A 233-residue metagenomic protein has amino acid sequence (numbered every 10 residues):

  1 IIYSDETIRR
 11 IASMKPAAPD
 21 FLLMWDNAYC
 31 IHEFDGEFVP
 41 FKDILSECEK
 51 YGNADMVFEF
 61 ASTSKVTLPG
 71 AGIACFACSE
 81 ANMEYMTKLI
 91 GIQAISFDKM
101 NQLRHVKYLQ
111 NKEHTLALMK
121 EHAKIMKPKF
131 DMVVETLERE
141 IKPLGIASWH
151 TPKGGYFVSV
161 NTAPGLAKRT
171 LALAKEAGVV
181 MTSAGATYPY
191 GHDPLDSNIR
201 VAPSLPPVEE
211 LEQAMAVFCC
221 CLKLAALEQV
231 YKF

Functional and structural regions predicted by a protein language model:
I1-K42: Active-site phosphate-binding strand-loop segment of PLP-dependent enzymes
D20-L22, M56-F58, V180: Proline-centered loop/turn at the N-terminus of a beta-strand
M24-N27, A61, C75-A77, T151 (+3 more regions): Short beta-strand segments
L45-K127, L227-Q229: Conserved core segment of the aminotransferase class I/II
N53, E176, G191-F233: PLP-dependent enzyme catalytic core of the Aspartate aminotransferase-like
S62-S64, I146-A147, G185-Y190: Short, solvent-exposed loop/turn elements at beta->coil junctions and helix N-caps that rim active or binding pockets
M119-V134, I146-N161: Conserved glycine-rich beta-strand-loop-beta hairpin in the small C-terminal domain of fold type I
A163-A167, P206-V208: Helix N-cap motif at beta-to-alpha junctions
